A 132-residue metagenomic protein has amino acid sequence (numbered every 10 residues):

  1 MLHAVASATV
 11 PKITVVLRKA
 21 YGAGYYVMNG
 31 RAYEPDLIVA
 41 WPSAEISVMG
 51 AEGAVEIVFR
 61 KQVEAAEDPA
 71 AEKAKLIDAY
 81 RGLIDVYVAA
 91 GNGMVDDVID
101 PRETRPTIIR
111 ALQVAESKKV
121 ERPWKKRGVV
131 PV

Functional and structural regions predicted by a protein language model:
M1-V132: Ligand-binding clefts of soluble mixed alpha/beta catalytic domains
